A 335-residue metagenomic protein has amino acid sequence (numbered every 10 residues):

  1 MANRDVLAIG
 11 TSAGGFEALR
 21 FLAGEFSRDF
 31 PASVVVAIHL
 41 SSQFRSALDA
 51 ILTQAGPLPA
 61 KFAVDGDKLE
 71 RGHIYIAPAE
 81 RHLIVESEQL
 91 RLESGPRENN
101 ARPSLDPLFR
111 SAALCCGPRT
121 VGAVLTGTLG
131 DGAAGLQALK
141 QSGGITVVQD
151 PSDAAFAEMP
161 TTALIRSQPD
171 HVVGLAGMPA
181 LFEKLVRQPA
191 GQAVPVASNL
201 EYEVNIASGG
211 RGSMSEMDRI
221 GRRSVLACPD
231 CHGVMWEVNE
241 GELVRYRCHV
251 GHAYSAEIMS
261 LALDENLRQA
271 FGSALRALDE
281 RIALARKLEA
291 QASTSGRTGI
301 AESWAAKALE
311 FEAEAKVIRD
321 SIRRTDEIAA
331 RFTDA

Functional and structural regions predicted by a protein language model:
M1-A290, A313-K316, D320-E327, T333-D334: Conserved acid/base catalytic micro-environments in cytosolic active-site loops
T298-L309, T333: Short, charged, amphipathic alpha-helical segments
